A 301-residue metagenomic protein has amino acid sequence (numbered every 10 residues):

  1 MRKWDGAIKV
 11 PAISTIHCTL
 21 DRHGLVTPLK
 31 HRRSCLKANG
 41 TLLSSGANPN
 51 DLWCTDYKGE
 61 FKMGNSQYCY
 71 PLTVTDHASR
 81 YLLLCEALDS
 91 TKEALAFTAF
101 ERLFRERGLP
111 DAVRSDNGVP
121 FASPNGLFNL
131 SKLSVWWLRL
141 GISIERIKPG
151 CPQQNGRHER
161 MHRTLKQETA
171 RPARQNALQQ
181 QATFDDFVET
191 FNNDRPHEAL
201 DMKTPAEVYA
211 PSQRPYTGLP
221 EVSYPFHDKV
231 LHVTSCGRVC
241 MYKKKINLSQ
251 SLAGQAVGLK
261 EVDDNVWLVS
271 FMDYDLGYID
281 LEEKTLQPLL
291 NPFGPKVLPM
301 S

Functional and structural regions predicted by a protein language model:
M1-C54, E60, F128-S134, T204-T217: Basic, flexible linker segments flanking DNA-binding modules in nucleic acid-interacting mobile-element proteins
M1-D5, T169-A173, R195: Short amphipathic alpha-helical interaction patches enriched in hydrophobic/aromatic residues with interspersed Lys/Arg
R2-K3, T75, S270: A generic structural motif
V10, V26, N48-T73, H77-T190: RNase H-like DDE/DDD metal-dependent nuclease/strand-transfer catalytic core used by mobile genetic elements
L36, K62-M63, T91-A94, Q153 (+3 more regions): A short local loop/turn or secondary-structure capping micro-motif enriched for an aromatic residue
N39, S123, G156-R157, A210 (+1 more regions): Short Asp/Glu-rich motifs
N192-S301: C-terminal, beta-rich DNA-binding module of retroviral/retroelements integrases
